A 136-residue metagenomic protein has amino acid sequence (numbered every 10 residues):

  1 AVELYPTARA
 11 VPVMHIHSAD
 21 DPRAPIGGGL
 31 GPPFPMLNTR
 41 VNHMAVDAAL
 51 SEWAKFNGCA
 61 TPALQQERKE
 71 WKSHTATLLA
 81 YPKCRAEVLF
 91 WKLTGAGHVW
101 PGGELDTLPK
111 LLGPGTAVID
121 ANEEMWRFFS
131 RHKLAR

Functional and structural regions predicted by a protein language model:
A1-H74, L79-R85, K92-G95: The feature captures the conserved acid-bearing segment of alpha/beta-hydrolase catalytic domains
L30, F34-N38, G102-A117: Acidic/histidine-rich helix-loop elements that form or flank divalent-metal/phosphate-binding sites at the catalytic
W53, W100, W126-F128: Signature tryptophan residues that serve as conserved aromatic anchors
G58, H98, S130-L134: Residue-level marker of positions within ordered structural domains that often coincide with functionally constrained
L78, E87, G97, E123-W126: Generic intrinsically disordered, low-complexity segments enriched for polar/acidic and small residues
F90-G103, L108: Active-site-adjacent mobile loop/cap segments within catalytic or ligand-binding domains
L108-R136: Catalytic active-site module of serine/aspartate enzymes centered on a nucleophile-bearing elbow/loop
